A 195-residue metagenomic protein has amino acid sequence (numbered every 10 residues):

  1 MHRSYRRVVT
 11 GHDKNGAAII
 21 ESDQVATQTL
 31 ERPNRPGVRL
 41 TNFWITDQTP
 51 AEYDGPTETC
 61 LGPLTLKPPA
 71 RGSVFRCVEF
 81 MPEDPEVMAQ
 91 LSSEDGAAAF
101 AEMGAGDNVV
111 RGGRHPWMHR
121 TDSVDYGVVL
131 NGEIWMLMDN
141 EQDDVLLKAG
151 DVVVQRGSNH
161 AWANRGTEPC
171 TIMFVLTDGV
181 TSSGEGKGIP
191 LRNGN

Functional and structural regions predicted by a protein language model:
M1-C60: N-terminal leader/capping segments at the start of a protein or of a new domain
V8, H12, A18-I20, T29 (+1 more regions): Double-stranded beta-helix
E21, M136-L137, V154-Q155: A generic structural signal for residues embedded in beta-strands
V25-T27, F75-T121, R156-N159: Conserved short histidine dyad/triad with adjacent acidic residue
D47-L66, V74-E79, V87-Q90, A98: Terminal, intrinsically disordered low-complexity segments enriched in charged/polar and proline residues
Q48-C60, T65-P69, D178-G194: Non-heme Fe(II)/2-oxoglutarate
G72-V74, D144-D151, G157-T181: Ligand-binding loop in jelly-roll beta-barrel domains
G113-T121, Y126-K148, K187: A short beta-strand-loop-beta hairpin characteristic of the jelly-roll/cupin
